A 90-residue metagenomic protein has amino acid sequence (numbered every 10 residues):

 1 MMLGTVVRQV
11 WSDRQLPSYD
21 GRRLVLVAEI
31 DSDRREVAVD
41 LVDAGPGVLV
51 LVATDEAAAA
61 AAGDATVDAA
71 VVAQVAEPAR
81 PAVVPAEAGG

Functional and structural regions predicted by a protein language model:
M1-D13: Structural detector for short beta-strands of small beta-barrel domains
V10-S12, S32, A53-A59: Short, charged beta-turn/beta-strand-edge "cap" motif at the junction between a beta-strand and an adjacent loop
Q15-L26: Short aromatic-glycine-enriched beta-strand elements
E29: Flexible glycine-/small-residue-rich
R34-V39: Short alpha-helix capping/helix-loop boundary micro-motifs
L51-G90: C-terminal structural segments of small proteins and small subunits
